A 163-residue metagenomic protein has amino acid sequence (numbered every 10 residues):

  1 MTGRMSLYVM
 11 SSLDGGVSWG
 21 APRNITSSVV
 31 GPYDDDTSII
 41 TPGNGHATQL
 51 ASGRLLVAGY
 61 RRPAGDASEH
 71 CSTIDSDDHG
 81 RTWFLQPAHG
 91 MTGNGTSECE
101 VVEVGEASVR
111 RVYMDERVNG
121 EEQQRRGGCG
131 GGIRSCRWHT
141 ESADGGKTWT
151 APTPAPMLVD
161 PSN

Functional and structural regions predicted by a protein language model:
M1-N163: Asp-box/BNR beta-propeller blade signature and adjacent active/binding-site loops in extracellular glycan-interacting
